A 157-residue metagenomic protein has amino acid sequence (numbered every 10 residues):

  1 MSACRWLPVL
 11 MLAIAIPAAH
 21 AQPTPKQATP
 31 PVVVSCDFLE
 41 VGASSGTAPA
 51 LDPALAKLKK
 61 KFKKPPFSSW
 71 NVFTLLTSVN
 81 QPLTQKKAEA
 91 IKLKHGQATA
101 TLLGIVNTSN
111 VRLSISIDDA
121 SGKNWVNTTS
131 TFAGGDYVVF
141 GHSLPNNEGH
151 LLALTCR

Functional and structural regions predicted by a protein language model:
M1-P8: Bacterial N-terminal signal peptides that target proteins for export
P8-P17: Bacterial N-terminal signal peptides
Q22-R157: Outer membrane pore-forming secretion/assembly proteins and partners of Gram-negative envelopes
